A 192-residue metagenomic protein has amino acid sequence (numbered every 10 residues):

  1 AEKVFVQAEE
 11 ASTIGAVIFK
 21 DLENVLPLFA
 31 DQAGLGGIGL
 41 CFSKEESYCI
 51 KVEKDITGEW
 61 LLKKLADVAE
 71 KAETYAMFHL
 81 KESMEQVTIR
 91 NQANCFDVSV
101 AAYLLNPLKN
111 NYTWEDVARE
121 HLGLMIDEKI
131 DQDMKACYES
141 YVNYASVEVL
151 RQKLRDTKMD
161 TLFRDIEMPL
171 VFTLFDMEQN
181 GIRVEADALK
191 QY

Functional and structural regions predicted by a protein language model:
A1-H121: Conserved RNase H-like, two-metal-ion catalytic cores of nucleic-acid enzymes
I89-Q92, V117, K129-Y192: Mixed-charge, glycine-rich, non-catalytic linkers/tails in nucleic-acid processing enzymes
N106-K109, L122, F175-E178, I182: Hydrophobic alpha-helix feature that most strongly marks membrane-spanning transmembrane helices and their immediate
M125-D127: Alpha-helical cores of eukaryotic small-GTPase signaling modules
